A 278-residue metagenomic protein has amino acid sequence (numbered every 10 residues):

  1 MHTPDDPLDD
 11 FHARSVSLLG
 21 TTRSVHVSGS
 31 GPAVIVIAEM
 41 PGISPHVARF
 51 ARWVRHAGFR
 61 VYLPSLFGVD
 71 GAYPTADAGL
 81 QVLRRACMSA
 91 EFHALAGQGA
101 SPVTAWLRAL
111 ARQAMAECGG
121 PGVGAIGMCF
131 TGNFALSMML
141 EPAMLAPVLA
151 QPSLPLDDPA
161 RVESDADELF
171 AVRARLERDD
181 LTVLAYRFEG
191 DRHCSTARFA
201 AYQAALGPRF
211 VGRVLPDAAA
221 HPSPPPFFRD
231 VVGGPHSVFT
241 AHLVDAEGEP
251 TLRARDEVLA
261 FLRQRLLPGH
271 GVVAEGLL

Functional and structural regions predicted by a protein language model:
M1-L278: N-terminal cap/leader regions of alpha/beta-hydrolase-fold enzymes, predominantly small-molecule hydrolases
